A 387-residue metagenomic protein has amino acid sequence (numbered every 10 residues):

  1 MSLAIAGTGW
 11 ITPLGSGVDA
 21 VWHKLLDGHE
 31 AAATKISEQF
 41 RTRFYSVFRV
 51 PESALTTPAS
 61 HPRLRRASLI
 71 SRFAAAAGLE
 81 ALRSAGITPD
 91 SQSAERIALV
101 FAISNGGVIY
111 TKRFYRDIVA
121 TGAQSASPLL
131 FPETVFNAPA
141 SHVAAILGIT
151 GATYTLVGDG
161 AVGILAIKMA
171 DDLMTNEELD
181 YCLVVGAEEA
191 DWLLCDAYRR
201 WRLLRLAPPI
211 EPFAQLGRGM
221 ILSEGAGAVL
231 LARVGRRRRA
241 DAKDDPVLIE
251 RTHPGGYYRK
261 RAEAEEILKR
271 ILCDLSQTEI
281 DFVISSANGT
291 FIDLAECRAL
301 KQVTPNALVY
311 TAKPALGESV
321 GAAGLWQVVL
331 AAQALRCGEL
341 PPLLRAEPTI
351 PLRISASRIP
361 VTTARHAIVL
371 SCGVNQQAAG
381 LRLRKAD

Functional and structural regions predicted by a protein language model:
M1-A152, I164, D172-N176, A187 (+1 more regions): Conserved "HGTGT" condensation-loop signature of ketosynthase/thiolase-family condensing enzymes that catalyze
Y154-L156: Short beta-strand-to-loop elements that line the ligand-binding cleft of bilobed periplasmic-binding protein-like
G160-V162: Catalytic nucleophile serine of serine hydrolases, specifically the conserved "nucleophile elbow" pentapeptide
M169: Internal active-site segments that recognize and position negatively charged phosphoryl groups and nucleotide moieties
E178-D180: Alpha-to-beta junction loops
